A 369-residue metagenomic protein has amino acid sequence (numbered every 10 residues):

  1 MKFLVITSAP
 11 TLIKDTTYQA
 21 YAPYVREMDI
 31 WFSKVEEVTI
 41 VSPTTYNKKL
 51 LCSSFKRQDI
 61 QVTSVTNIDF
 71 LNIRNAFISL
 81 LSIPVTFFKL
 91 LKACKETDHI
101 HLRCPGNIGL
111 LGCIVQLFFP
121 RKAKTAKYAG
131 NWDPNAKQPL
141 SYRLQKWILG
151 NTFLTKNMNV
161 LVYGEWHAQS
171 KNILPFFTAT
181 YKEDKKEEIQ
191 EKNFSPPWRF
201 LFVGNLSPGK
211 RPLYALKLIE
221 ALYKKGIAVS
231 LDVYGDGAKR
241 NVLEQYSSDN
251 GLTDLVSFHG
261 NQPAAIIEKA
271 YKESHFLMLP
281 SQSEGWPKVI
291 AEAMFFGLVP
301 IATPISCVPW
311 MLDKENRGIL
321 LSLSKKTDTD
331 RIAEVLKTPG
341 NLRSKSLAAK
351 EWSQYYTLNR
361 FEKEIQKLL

Functional and structural regions predicted by a protein language model:
C94, N261-Q262, K269-S274: Short alpha-helical donor nucleotide-sugar binding micro-motif in glycosyltransferases
W198, F202-K224, A238-E244: A conserved mid-protein helix/loop that constitutes part of the nucleotide-sugar donor-binding site
E244-Q262: Nucleotide-activated donor-binding/catalytic signature segment of Leloir-type glycosyltransferases, i.e., the conserved
L252-L255, N341-L358: A short, well-ordered alpha-helix in the C-terminal region of glycosyltransferases
E268, P287-F295, P309-W310: Short alpha-helical segment that forms part of, or immediately flanks, the ligand-binding pocket in carbohydrate-active
Q282: Aromatic "clamp/platform" in nucleotide-sugar-dependent glycosyltransferases that forms part of the donor/acceptor
V299-A302: Short hydrophobic beta-strand element within catalytic cores of glycosyltransferases and related nucleotide-activated
K314-K326, E334-G340: Conserved acidic donor-binding segment of nucleotide-sugar-dependent glycosyltransferases
